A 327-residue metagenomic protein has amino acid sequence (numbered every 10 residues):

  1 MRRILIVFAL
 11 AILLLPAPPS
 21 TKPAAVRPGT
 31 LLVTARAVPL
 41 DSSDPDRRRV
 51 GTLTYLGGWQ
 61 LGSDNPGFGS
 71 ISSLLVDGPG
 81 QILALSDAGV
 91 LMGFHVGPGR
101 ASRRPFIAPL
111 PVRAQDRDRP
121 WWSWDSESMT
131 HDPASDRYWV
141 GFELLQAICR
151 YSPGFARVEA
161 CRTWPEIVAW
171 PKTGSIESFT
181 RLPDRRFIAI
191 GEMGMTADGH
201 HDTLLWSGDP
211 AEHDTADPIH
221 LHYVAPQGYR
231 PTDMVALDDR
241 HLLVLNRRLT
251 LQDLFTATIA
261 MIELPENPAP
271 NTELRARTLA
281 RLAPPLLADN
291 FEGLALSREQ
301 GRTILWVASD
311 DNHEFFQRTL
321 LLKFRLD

Functional and structural regions predicted by a protein language model:
R2-D327: Sequence/structural signature of beta-propeller domains
